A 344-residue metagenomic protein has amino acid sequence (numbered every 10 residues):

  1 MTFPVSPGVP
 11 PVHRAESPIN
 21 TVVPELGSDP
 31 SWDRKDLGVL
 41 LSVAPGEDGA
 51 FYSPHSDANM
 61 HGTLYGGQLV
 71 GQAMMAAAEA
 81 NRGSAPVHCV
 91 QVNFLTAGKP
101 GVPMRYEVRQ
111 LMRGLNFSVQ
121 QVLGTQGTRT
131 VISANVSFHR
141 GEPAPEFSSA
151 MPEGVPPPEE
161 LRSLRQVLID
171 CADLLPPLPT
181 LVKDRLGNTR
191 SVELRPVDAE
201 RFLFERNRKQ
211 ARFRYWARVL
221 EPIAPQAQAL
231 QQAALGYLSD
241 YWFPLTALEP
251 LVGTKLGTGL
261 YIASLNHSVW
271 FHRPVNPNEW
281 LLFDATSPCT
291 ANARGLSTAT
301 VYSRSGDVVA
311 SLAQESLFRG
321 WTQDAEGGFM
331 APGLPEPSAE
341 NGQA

Functional and structural regions predicted by a protein language model:
T2-A344: Terminal targeting signals and extreme-terminal segments of soluble enzymes
